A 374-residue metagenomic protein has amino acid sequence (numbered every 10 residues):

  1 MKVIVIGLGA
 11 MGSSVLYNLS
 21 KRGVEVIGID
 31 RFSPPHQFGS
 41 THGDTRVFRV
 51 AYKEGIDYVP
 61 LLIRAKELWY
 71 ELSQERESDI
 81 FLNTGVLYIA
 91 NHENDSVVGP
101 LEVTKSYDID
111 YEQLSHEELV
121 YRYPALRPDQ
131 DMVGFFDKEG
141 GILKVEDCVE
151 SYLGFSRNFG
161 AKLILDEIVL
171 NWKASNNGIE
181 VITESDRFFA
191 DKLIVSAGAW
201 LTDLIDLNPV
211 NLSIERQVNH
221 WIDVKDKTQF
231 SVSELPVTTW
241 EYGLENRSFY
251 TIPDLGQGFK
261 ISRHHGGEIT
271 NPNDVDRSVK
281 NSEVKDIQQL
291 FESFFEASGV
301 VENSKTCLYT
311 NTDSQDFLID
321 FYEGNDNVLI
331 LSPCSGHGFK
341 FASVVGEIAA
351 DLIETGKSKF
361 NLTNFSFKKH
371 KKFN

Functional and structural regions predicted by a protein language model:
M1-M11: Beta1/beta-strand and adjacent pyrophosphate-binding region of the FAD-binding site in flavoprotein oxidoreductases
M11, L16-K21, D79-F81, K192 (+1 more regions): Active-site substrate-recognition segment that forms the wall of the catalytic cavity or substrate channel
S20-T41: Glycine-rich FAD pyrophosphate-binding loop
T45-R122, F249: Dinucleotide-binding Rossmann-like beta1-alpha1 core, especially the glycine-rich loop that anchors the ADP
E71, N91-F159, I164-L165, N171-N177 (+1 more regions): Flavin (FAD/FMN) cofactor-binding and adjacent substrate-gating region of FAD-dependent oxidoreductase domains
L143-T228: Predominantly flavin-linked oxidoreductase catalytic cores and closely associated redox partners
Q289-N374: C-terminal catalytic lobe of FAD-dependent flavoproteins
